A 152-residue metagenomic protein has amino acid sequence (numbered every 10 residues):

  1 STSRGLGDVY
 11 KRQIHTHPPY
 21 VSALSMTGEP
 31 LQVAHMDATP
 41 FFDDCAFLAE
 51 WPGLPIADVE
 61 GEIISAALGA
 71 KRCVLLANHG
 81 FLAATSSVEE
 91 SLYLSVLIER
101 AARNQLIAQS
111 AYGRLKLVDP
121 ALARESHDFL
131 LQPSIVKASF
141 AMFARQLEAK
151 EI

Functional and structural regions predicted by a protein language model:
S1-L6, Y10: Single conserved hydrophobic/aromatic residue that forms the stacking wall/gate of nucleotide- or nucleobase-binding
K11-Y20: Ordered, amphipathic secondary-structure segments that act as subunit-interaction surfaces in large macromolecular
T16, A49-I56, L76, G80-A83: Alpha-helix N-cap/loop-to-helix boundary motif
P19-E60: Class I SAM-dependent methyltransferase SAM-binding "motif I" and its flanking Rossmann-like core
M36-T39, A70-V74: Short, flexible, solvent-exposed loop/turn segments with mixed acidic/basic and small polar residues
A57, A66, A70-K71: Structured catalytic-domain cores with a bias toward divalent-metal coordination
R72-I152: A conserved C-terminal secondary-structure "cap"
